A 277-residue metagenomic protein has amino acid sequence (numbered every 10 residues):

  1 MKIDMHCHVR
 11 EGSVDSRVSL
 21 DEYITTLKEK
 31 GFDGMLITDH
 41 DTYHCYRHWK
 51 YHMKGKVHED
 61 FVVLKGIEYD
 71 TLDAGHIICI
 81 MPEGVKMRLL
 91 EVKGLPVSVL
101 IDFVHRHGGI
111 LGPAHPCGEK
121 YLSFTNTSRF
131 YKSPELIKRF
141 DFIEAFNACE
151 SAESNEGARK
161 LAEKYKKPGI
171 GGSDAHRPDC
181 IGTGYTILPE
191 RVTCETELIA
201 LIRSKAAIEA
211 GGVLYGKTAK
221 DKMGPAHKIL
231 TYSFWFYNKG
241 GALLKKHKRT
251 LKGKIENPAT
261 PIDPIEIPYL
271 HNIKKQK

Functional and structural regions predicted by a protein language model:
M1, G31-G34, E59-V63, H107-I110 (+2 more regions): Short, well-ordered coil/turn segments that N-cap beta-strands
M1-M5, V9, S13, R17-S19 (+5 more regions): Charged catalytic cores and adjacent phosphate/nucleic-acid-binding surfaces used for phosphate/nucleic-acid chemistry
D4, I24-H44, I110-G112: Divalent metal-dependent hydrolysis catalytic cores, especially in the metallo-beta-lactamase
I37, G66, G172: Generic enzyme active-site microenvironment
H40, A114-C117, A175: Short, well-ordered beta-to-alpha junction loops that form the rim of enzyme active sites and present histidine/acidic
K50-G66: Active-site surface patch of divalent metal-dependent phosphodiester/phosphate bond hydrolases
M87-K93: Catalytic beta/alpha-barrel core
K93-S128: Internal catalytic-core helix/loop-beta-alpha segment that presents or stabilizes conserved functional determinants
